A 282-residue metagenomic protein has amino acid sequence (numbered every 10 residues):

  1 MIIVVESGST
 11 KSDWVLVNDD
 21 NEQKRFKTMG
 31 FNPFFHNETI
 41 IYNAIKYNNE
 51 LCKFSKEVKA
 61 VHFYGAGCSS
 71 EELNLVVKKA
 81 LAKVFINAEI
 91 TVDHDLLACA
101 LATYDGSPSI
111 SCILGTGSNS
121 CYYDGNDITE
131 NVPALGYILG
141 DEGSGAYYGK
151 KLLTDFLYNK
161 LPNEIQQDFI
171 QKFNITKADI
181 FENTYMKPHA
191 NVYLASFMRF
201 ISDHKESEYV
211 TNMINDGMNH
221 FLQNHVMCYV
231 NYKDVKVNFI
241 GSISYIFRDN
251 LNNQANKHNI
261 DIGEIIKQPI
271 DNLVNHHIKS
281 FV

Functional and structural regions predicted by a protein language model:
M1-A60, A80, T103-I110, L153-V282: ATP-binding/phosphotransfer module of carbohydrate and carboxylate kinases, centering on a glycine-rich
G8, V15, A66, L97 (+1 more regions): Anionic group-transfer/hydrolysis microenvironments
F35-H36, Y64-E72: Alpha-helical substrate-recognition element adjacent to the catalytic core
G65-S69, L96, G241-I243: Short glycine-rich, polar/acidic loop-and-turn segments at beta strand-coil junctions
S69-E164: Phosphate-binding/catalytic loop of phosphoryl-transfer enzymes
